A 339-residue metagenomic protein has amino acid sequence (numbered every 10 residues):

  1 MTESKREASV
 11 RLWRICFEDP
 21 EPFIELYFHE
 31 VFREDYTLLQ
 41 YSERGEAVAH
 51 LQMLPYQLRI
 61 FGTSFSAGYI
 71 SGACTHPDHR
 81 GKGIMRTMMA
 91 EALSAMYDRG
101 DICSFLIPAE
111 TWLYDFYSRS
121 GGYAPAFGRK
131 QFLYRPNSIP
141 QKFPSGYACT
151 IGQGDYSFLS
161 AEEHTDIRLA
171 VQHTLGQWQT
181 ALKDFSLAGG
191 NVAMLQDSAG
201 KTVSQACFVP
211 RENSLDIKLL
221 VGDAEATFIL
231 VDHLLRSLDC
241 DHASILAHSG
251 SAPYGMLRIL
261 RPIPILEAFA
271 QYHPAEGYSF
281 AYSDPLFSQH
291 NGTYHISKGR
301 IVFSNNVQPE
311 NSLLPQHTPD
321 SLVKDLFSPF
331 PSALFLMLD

Functional and structural regions predicted by a protein language model:
M1-P55, G62-Y69, N137-Q177, R211-L215: Short amphipathic alpha-helix that is part of the acyltransferase structural core
D35-L39, H50, G72, G189-M194 (+2 more regions): Short hydrophobic/aromatic beta-strand element in the GNAT-like acyltransferase core that lines or flanks the acyl-donor
F65-P77, N213-A224: Conserved acetyl-CoA binding element of GNAT-fold acetyltransferases
G72-T75, G81-S94, A224-S237: Conserved acetyl-CoA-binding loop-helix of GNAT-fold acetyltransferases
M89, M96-A109, D239-S249: Conserved GNAT acetyl-CoA-binding A-motif
F116-Y123: Conserved active-site tyrosine of GNAT-family acetyltransferases
A124-E225, H233, H248-G250, A268-P274: Amide-forming acyltransferase catalytic core, primarily the GNAT-like/NAT-type and related acyltransferase folds
A252-D339: C-terminal functional modules
